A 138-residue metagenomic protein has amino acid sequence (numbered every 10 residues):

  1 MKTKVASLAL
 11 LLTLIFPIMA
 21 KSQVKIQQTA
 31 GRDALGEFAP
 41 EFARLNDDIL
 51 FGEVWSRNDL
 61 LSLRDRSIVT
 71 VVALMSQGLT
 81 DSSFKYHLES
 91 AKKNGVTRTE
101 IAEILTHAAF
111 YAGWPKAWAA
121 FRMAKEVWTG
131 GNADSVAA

Functional and structural regions predicted by a protein language model:
M1-L8: Bacterial N-terminal signal peptides that target proteins for export
A9-P17: Bacterial N-terminal signal peptides
M19-R66, K85, E89, K93 (+1 more regions): Acidic, glycine/proline-rich low-complexity segments that act as flexible tails and inter-domain linkers
D65-M75, F84, A102-L105: Short, structured motif recognition centered on aromatic/hydrophobic residues
L74-Q77, F110, T129: Sec-exported extracytoplasmic/periplasmic mature domains
Q77-S83, W114: Short loop/beta submotifs within extracellular cysteine-rich repeat domains
V96-I101: Winged helix-turn-helix DNA-binding recognition segment
H107-A109, G113-W118: Substrate/cofactor-recognition hotspot
